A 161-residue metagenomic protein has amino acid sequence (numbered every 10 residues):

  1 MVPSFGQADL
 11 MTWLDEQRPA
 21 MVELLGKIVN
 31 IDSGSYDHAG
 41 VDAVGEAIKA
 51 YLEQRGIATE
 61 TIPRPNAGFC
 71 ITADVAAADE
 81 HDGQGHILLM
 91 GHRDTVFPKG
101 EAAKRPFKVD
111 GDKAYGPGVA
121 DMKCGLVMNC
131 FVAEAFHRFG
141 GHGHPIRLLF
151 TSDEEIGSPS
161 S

Functional and structural regions predicted by a protein language model:
V2-P117, H137-H142: Acidic/His- and Gly-rich active-site-bordering loop/insert found across diverse amide/peptide-bond hydrolases
M122-S161: Acidic/histidine-rich catalytic neighborhood of metal-dependent amide-processing enzymes
